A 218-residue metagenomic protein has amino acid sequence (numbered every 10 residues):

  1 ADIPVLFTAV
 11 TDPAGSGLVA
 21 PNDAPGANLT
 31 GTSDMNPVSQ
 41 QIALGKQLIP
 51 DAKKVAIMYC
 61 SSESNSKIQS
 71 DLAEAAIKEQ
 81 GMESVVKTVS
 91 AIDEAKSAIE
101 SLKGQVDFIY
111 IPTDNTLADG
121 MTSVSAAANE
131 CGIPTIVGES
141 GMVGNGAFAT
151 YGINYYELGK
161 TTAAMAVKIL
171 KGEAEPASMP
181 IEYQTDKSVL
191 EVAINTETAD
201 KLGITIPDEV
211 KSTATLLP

Functional and structural regions predicted by a protein language model:
A1, V89-A147: Hydrophobic alpha-helical
D2-V5, A27, K53, E130-I133: A short helix->loop->beta-strand "cap" motif at the edges of active sites that frequently abuts
P4-A14, G31-S33, P134-S140: Short beta-strand elements of ligand-binding domains
D12-K53, N154-G172: Hydrophobic alpha-helical segments within soluble ligand-binding/sensing domains
S16-D23, A95-S97, V143-G152: Glycine-rich, charge-decorated loop segments at or immediately adjacent to ligand/cofactor-binding or catalytic sites
T30-I77, M179-E197: An alpha-beta-alpha
T32-S39, Y59-Q69, V85-A95, N115 (+3 more regions): Hinge/beta->alpha junction and helix N-cap segments in small-molecule ligand-binding domains
K168-P218: Hinge/cleft segment of the Venus flytrap/periplasmic-binding protein
